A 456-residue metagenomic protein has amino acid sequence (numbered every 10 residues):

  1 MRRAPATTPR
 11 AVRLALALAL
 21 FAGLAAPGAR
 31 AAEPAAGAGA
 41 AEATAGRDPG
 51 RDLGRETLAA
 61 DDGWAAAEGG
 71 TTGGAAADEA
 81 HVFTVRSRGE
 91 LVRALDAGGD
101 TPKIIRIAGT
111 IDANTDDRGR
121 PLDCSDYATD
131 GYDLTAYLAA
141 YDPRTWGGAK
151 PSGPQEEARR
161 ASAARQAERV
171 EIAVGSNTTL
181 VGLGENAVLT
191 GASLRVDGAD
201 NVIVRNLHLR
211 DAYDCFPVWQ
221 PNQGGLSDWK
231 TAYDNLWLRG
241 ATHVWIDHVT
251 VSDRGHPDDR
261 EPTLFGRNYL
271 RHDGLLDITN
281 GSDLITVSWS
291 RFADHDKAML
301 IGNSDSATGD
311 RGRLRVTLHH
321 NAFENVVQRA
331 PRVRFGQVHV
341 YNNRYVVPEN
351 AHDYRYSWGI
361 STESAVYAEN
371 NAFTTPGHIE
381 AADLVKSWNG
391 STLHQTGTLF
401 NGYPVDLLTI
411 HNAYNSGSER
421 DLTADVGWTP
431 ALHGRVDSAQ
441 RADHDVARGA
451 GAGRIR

Functional and structural regions predicted by a protein language model:
M1-G37: Secretory targeting and sorting signals
G39-A77: N-terminal low-complexity, Pro/Thr/Ser-rich intrinsically disordered segments that act as propeptides or flexible
D61-R106: Acidic Gly/Asp/Thr-rich repetitive segments characteristic of extracellular carbohydrate-active and adhesion proteins
G89, T110-A113, E185-N186, H378: Acidic glycine-/aspartate-rich tracts in secreted/extracellular proteins
R93-D100, T115-T179, A187-R205, D211-N222 (+1 more regions): Extracellular beta-strand-rich solenoid/capping regions of secreted or surface-exposed proteins that bind or remodel
S176-N186, D200-Y213, D234, G240-P257 (+6 more regions): Right-handed parallel beta-helix
R332-R456: Extracellular beta-rich repeat passengers
